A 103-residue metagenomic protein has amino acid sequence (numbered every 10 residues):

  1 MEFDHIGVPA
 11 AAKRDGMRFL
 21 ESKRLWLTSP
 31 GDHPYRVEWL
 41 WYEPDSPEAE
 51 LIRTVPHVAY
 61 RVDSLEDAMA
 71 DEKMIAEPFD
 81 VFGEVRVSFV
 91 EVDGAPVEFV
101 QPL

Functional and structural regions predicted by a protein language model:
M1-D45, D67-M74, P78-D93: Core segments of cupin and vicinal oxygen chelate
D4-V8, P56-R61: Short cationic amphipathic helices and targeting signals
R36, L40-V55, R61: Short, conserved turn/kink motifs that form compact alpha/beta structural patches or helix kinks used as
V92-D93, V97-L103: Short, Lys/Arg-rich amphipathic alpha-helical interaction segments that bind nucleic acids or acidic protein surfaces
